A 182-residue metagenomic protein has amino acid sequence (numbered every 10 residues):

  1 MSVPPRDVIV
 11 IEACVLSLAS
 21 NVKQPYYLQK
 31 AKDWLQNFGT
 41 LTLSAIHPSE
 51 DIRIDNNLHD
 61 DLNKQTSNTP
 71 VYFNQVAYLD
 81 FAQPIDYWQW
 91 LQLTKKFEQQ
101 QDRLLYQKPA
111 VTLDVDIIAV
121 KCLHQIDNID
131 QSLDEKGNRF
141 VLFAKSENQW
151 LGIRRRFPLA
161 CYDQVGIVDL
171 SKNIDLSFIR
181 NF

Functional and structural regions predicted by a protein language model:
M1, V8-V10: Charge-biased, low-complexity intrinsically disordered regions
V3-P4, Q65: Short hydrophobic/aromatic-rich motifs at helix boundaries and adjacent loops
D7-V8, K108: Short hydrophobic/aromatic segments of transmembrane alpha-helices and their interfaces
I11-V15: Extreme N-terminal starter segment of soluble prokaryotic enzymes
L18-S20, A77-Q83, A119-C122: Short beta-strand-to-loop capping motifs
Y26-D86: Short, surface-exposed acidic-centric catalytic microdomains
N56, N68-V71, W88-L91, K96-F182: Flexible, gly/pro- and Lys/Arg-enriched active-site loops
